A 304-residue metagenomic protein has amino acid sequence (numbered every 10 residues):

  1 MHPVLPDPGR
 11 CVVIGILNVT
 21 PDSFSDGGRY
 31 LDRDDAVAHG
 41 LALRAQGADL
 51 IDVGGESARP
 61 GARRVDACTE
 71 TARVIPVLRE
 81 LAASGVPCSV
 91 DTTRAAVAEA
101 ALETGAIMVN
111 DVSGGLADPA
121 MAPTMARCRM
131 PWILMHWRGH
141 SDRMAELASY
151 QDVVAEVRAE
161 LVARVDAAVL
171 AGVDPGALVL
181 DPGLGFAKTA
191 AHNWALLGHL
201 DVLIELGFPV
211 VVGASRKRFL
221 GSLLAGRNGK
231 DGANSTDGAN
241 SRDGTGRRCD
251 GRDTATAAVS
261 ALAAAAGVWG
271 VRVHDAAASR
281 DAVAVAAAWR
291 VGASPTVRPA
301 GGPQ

Functional and structural regions predicted by a protein language model:
M1-P8: N-terminal carbohydrate-binding accessory modules
P8, S25-D34, A38-H39, A58-P87 (+4 more regions): Active-site-adjacent loop and "lid" segments of alpha/beta metabolic enzymes
R10-G15, A42-G54: N-terminal glycine-rich anion-binding loops that anchor highly charged ligand groups
I14, A48, P87, A106-I107 (+1 more regions): Hydrophobic "anchor" residues on beta-strands that sit immediately upstream of conserved functional sites
T20, I51-G55, L134-H136, V179-L184 (+1 more regions): Short beta-strands and strand-loop turn motifs
L43, I51, V109, L178 (+1 more regions): Hydrophobic residues within beta-strands of alpha/beta enzymes
A171-V179: Short, structured loop/turn "capping" segments at alpha-beta junctions
